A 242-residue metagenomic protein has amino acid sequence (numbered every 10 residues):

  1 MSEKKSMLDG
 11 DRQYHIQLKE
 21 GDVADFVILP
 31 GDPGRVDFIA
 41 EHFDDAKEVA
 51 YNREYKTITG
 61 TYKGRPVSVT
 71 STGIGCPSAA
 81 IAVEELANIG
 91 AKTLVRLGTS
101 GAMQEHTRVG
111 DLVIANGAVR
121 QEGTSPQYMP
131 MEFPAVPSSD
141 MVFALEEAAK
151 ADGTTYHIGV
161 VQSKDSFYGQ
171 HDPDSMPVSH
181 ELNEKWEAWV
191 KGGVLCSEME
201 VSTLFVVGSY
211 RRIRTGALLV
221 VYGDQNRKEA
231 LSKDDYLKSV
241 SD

Functional and structural regions predicted by a protein language model:
M1-A144: Metabolite-binding pocket within alpha/beta catalytic cores that recognizes anionic/polar moieties
N88, V178, Y210, L218 (+1 more regions): Expand to "…catalyze enediolate/carbanion chemistry for C-C bond making/breaking, isomerization, decarboxylation
G101, Q162-Y168, T203, R211 (+1 more regions): Glycine-rich beta-alpha junction loops
M103-E105, Q121-G123, D165-D172, N226: Short acidic/glycine-rich loop or secondary-structure boundary segments that cap or lie
A135-G193: Active-site rim beta-loop-alpha module in soluble metabolic enzymes
K185-G216, V220-Y222: A C-terminal functional module that forms or caps the active site or interfaces directly with catalytic machinery
Q225-D242: His/Asp/Glu-rich mid-to-C-terminal helical/loop segments that flank catalytic regions of hydrolases
